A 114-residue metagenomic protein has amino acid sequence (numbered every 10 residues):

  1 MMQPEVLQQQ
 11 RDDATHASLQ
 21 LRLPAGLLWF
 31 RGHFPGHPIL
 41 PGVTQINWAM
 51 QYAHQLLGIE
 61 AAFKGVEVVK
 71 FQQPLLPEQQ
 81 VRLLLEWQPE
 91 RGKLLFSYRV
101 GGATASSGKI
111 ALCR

Functional and structural regions predicted by a protein language model:
M2-L40: Catalytic strand-loop segment that frames the active site of acyl-thioester-processing enzymes
P4-E5, D12-H16, E86-R114: HotDog/MaoC-like acyl-thioester-processing domains
V6-L7, F63-V66, A105: A broad structural signal for short, well-ordered beta-strand segments within beta-sheet-rich domains
L21-L23, F71, L112: Hydrophobic residues in beta-strands and at strand termini
G26-L28, I39, L76, E90-G92 (+1 more regions): Generic "edge-of-domain/loop-turn" microfeature
P35-L56: Acidic, aromatic-enriched beta-alpha/helix-loop junctions
M50-L84, P89: Hydrophobic beta-strand-centered segment that forms part of the acyl-chain substrate-binding groove
